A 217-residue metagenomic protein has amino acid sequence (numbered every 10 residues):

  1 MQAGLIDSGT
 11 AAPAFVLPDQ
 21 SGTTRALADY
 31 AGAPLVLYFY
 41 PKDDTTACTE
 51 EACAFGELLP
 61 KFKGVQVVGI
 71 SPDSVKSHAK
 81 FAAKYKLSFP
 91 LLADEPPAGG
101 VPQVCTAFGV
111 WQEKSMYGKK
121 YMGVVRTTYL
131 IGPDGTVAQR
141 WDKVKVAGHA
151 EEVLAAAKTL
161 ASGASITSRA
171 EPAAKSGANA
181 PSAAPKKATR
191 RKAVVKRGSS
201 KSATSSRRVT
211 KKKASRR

Functional and structural regions predicted by a protein language model:
M1-R217: Chalcogenol-based redox active-site neighborhoods
